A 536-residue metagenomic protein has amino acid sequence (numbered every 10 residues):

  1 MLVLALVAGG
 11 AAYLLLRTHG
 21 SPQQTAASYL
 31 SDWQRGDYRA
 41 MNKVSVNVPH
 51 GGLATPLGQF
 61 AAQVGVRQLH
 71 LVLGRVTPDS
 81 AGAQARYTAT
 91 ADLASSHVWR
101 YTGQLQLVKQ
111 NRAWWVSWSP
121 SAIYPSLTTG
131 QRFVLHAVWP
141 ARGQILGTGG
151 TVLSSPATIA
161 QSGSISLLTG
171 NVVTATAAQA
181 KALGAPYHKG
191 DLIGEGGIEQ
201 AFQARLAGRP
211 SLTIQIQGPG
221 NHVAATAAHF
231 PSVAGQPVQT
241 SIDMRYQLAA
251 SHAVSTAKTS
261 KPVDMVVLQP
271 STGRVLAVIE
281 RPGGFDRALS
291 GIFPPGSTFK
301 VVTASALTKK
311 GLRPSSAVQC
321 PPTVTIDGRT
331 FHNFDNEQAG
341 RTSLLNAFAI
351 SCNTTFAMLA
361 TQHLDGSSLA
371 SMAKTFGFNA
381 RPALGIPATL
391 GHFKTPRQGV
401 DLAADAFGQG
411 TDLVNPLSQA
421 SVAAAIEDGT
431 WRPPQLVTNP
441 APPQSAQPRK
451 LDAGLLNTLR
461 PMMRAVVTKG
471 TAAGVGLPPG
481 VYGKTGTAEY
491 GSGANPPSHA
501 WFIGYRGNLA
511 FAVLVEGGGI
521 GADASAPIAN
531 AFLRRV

Functional and structural regions predicted by a protein language model:
M1-S31: Short, low-complexity N-terminal intrinsically disordered segments enriched in polar/charged residues
T18-S28, R35-R86: Short solvent-exposed beta->alpha transition segments
Q23-S31, R39, K43, S166 (+19 more regions): Solvent-exposed, polar/charged alpha-helical surfaces in well-ordered, non-transmembrane soluble domains, broadly
L30-Q34, V254-K258, G377: Short regulatory alpha-helical segment in sensory/regulatory domains of signaling proteins that mediates
G65-D264, H499: Extracytoplasmic/periplasmic proteins that interact with beta-lactams or build/remodel peptidoglycan
R142, L289-F299: Gly/Ser-rich catalytic serine loop of serine hydrolases
A225, V263-G291, A306-G517, G521: Beta-lactam-recognizing serine transpeptidase/beta-lactamase-like catalytic domain environment
G296-S305, S316: Active/ligand-binding-proximal structured segments within catalytic/core domains that scaffold catalytic residues
